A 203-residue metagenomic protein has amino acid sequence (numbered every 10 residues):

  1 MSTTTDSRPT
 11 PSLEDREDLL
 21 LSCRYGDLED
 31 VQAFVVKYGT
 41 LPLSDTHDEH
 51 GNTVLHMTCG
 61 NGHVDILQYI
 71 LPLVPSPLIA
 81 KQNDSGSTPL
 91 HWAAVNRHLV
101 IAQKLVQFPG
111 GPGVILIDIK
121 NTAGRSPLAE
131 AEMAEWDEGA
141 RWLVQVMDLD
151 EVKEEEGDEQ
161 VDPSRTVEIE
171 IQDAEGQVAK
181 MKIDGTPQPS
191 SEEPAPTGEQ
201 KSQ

Functional and structural regions predicted by a protein language model:
M1-D18, T122, A129-Q203: Ankyrin-repeat-protein effector appendages
S12, H47-D48, Q82-N83, K120-N121: Ankyrin repeat boundary/linker residues
R16-R24, Q32, H56: Amphipathic alpha-helical repeat scaffolds
E29, D65, V100, D137-E138: Structural detector for tandem alpha-solenoid helical repeats, activating at a conserved register within the helical
A33-P42, Q68-P77, Q103-I115, W142-L149: Ankyrin repeat domain, specifically the short helix-to-loop turn at the C-terminus of the second helix of each repeat
